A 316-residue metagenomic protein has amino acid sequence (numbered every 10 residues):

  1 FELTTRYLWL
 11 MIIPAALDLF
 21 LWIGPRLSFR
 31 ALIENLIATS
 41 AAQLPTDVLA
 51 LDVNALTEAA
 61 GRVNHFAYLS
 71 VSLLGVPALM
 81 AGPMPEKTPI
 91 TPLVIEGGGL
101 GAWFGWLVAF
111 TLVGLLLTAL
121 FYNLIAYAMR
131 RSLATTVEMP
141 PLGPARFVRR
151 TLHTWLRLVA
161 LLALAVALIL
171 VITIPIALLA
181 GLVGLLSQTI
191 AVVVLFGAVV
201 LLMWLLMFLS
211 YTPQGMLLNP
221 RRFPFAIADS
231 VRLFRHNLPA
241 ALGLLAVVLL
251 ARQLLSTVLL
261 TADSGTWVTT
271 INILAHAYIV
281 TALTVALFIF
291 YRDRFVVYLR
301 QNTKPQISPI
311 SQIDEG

Functional and structural regions predicted by a protein language model:
T5, W9, P14-V76, T189-I190 (+3 more regions): Juxtamembrane transition segments at transmembrane-helix termini in multipass membrane proteins
A67-V113: Individual transmembrane alpha-helix segments
L93-T111, A145-I169, L195-F196: Alpha-helical membrane-spanning segments of integral membrane proteins, especially the hydrophobic core of TM bundles
E96-A102, L112, S187-L206, T212: Membrane-helix boundary elements
A109-G114, A126, L161, A165 (+4 more regions): Alpha-helical transmembrane segments of multi-pass integral membrane proteins
F110-R150: Hydrophobic transmembrane alpha-helix segments characteristic of membrane transport and insertion machinery
P140-L156, A226-R235: Membrane-interface segments at loop-to-transmembrane junctions
V166-G184, L249-D263: Alpha-helical transmembrane segments and their membrane-interface junctions in multi-pass membrane proteins
